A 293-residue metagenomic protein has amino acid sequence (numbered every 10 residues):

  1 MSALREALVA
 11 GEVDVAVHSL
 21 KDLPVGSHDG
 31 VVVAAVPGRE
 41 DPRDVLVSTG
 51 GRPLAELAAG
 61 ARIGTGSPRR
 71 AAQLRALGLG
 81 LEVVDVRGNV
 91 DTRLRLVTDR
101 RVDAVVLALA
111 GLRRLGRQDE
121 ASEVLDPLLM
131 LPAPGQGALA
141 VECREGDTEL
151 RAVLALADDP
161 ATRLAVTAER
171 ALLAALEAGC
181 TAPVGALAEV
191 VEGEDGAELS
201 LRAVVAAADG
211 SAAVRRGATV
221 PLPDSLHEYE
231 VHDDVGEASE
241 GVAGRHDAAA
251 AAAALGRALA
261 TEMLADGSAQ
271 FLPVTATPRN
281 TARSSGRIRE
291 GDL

Functional and structural regions predicted by a protein language model:
M1-R5: Glycine-rich, highly charged phosphate/nucleotide-binding loops
E6, A72, R95: Surface-exposed charge patches
A7-A10, D266: A short, N-terminal amphipathic alpha-helix
V9-H18, D103-A108: Paired acidic/hydrophobic, glycine-rich loop segments that form the ligand-binding mouth/hinge of periplasmic-binding
H18, V36, G66, V86 (+1 more regions): Conserved beta-strand termini and adjacent loop/short-helix elements that scaffold enzyme active sites in alpha/beta
L20-P24, D29-L81: A conserved helix-loop-strand patch within extracytoplasmic ligand-binding domains of the periplasmic binding
A76, E82-L293: Small-molecule-sensing regulatory modules
